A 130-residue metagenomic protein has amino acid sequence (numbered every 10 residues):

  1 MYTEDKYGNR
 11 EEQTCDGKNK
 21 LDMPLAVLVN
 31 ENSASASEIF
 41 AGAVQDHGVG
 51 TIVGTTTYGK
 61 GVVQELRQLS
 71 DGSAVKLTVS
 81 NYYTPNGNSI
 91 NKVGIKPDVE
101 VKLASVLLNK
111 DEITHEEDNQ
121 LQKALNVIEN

Functional and structural regions predicted by a protein language model:
M1-S35, V62-R67, Y83: Gly/Ser/Thr-rich loop/hinge elements
Q13, D46, Q68, K102-N130: C-terminal recognition in membrane/secretory proteostasis and scaffolding
K20-L25, S35, H47, G72-L77 (+1 more regions): Extracytoplasmic
L25, V44, G87, A124: Terminal peptide-recognition signature
A36, F40, E117-Q120: Helical mechanochemical/support elements of P-loop NTPase systems and associated helical scaffolds
S37-G50: Non-catalytic, well-ordered alpha-helical segments in soluble enzyme domains
G48-K60: Short, well-structured beta-strand/strand-turn elements
Q64-L66, V75-L108: Conserved P-loop NTPase
